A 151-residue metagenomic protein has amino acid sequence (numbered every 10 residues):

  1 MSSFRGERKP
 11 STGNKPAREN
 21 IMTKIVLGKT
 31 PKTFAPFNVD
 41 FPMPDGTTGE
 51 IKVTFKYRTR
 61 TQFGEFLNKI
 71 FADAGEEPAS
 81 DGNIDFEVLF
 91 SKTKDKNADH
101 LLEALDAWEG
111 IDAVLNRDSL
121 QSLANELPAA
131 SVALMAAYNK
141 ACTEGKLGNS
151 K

Functional and structural regions predicted by a protein language model:
M1-G75, G148-K151: Short, charged/polar N-terminal "headpieces" of proteins
G6, P10-S11, E109-K151: C-terminal charged interaction modules
P16, K92, N97, L101 (+2 more regions): Cysteine-centric segments in proteins
D45-R58, D106-L115, Q121-A124: Short, exposed beta-strand "edge-strand" segments with a Pro/Gly-rich flavor and a Y/T-containing core
T59, K94, N125-P128: Residues that cap or delimit alpha-helices
R60-F63, A98, R117: Alpha-helix initiation and N-capping motif
F66, A104-A107, A137: Charge-rich, solvent-exposed alpha-helical interaction surfaces
D73-D112: Compositionally biased, intrinsically disordered linkers/stalks adjacent to structured regions
